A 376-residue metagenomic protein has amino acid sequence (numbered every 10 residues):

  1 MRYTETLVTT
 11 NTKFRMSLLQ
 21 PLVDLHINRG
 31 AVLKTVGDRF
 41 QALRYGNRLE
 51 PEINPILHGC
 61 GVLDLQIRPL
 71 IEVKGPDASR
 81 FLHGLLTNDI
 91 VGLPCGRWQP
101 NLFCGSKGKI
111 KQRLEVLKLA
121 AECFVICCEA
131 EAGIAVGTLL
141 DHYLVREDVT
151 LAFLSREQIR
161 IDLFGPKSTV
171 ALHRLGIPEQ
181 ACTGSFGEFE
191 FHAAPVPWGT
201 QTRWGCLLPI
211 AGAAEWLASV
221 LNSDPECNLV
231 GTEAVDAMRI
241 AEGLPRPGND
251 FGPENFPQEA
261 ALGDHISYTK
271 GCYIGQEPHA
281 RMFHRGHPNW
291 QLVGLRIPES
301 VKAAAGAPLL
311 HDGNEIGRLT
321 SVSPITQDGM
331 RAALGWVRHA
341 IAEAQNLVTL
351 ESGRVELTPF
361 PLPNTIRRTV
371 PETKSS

Functional and structural regions predicted by a protein language model:
R2-P100, C104-G105, K109-K111: Acidic, proline/glycine-enriched N-terminal capping motif
R2-Y3, R15, L114, N255-F256 (+3 more regions): Glycine-rich, small/acidic residue-mixed loop/short-helix segments
L49-H58, F103-R113, L144-E147, S185-A194 (+1 more regions): Short amphipathic beta-strand starts and helix->beta connectors
G61-V62, L70, E115-P245: Acidic, low-complexity central loop/insert segments
G75, I126, L163-G165, C206 (+4 more regions): Residue-level signal for inorganic ion chemistry
D77-L82, G133-V136, S168-L172, G212-S219 (+2 more regions): Short, conserved charged micro-motifs
P94-W98, P178-F189, G243, G248 (+4 more regions): Glycine-centered loop/turn motifs
L207-R296: Anionic-ligand-binding alpha/beta catalytic cores of soluble enzymes and soluble regulatory domains that recognize
